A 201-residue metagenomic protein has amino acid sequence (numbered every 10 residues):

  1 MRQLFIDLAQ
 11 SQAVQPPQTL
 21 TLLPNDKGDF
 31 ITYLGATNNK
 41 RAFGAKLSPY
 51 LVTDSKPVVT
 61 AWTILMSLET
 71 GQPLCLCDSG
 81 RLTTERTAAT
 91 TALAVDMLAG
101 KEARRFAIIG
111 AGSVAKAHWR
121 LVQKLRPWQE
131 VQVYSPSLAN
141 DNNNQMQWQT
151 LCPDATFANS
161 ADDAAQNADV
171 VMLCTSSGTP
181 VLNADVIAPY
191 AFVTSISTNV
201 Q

Functional and structural regions predicted by a protein language model:
M1-T84, A92, E102: N-terminal ligand-binding/catalytic initiation module
L98-R105, P127, A188-P189: Short helix-loop-beta connector
A111-G112: Glycine-rich Rossmann-fold phosphate-binding loop(s) that bind the pyrophosphate of adenine dinucleotide cofactors
A115-K116: N-terminal Rossmann-fold NAD(P) dinucleotide-binding loop
K124-L151: NAD(P)-binding Rossmann-fold cofactor-contacting core
P153-A168, A184-D185: Short acidic low-complexity segments
T175-S177, S197-T198: Short glycine-/small-residue-rich Rossmann-like dinucleotide-binding loops
V186-Q201: ADP-ribose/adenylate-binding Rossmann-like module
